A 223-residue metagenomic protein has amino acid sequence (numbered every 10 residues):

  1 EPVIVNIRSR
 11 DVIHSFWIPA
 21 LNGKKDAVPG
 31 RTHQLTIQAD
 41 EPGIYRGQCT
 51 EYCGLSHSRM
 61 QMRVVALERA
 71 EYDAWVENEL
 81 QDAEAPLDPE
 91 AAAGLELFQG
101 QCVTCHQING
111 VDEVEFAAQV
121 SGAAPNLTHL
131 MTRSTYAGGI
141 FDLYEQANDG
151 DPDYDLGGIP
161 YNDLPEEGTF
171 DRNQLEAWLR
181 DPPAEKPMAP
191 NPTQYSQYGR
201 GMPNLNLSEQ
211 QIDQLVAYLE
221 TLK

Functional and structural regions predicted by a protein language model:
E1, V12, R31, S58-M60 (+3 more regions): Residues that flank catalytic or metal-binding motifs in active/ligand-binding sites
E1-F16, Q34-Q48: Beta-strand cores of secreted/periplasmic/IMS beta-sandwich domains, seen most often in copper-related folds
N6, S15, R46, T50-R59 (+4 more regions): Periplasmic/extracellular electron-transfer cofactor-ligation site, primarily the c-type cytochrome heme-c attachment
I7-R10, D88, A92, E96 (+3 more regions): Soluble non-cytosolic domains of exported or imported proteins
A20-E41, D73-E84: Extracytoplasmic beta-sandwich strand-turn segments characteristic of Greek-key/jelly-roll folds
R63-R69: Short beta-strand edge segments in extracellular beta-sheet folds
A70-Q99, E113-E115, A123: Electrostatic cytochrome c docking/interface patches
E71-L80, N173-E185, Q194-K223: C-terminal capping alpha-helices of c-type cytochrome domains
